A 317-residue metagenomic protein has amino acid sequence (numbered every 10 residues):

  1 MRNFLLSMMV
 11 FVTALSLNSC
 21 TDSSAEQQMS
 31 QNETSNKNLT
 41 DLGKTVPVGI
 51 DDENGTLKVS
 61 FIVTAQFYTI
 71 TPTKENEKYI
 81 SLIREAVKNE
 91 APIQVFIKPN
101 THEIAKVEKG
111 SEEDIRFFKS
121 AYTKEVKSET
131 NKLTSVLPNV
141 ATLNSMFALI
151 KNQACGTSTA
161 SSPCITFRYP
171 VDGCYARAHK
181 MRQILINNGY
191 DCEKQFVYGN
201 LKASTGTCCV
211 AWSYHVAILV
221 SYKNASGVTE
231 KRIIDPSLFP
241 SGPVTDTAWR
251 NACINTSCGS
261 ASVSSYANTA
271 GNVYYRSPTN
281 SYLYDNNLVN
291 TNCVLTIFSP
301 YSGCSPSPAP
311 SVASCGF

Functional and structural regions predicted by a protein language model:
L15-S19: C-terminal motif of bacterial Sec signal peptides marking the signal peptidase cleavage site
T21-S23: Bacterial signal peptide processing site
A25-F61: Structural detector for short beta-strands of small beta-barrel domains
N76-F96: Short nucleic-acid-contacting surface segments enriched for D/E, G, S/T with interspersed K/R
F96-V126: OB-fold/S1-family single-stranded nucleic acid-binding modules
K119-G173: Secondary-structure boundary elements
P163-Y198, I218: Cysteine-centered nucleophilic/redox motifs
T207-F317: His-Asp-centered catalytic microenvironments across diverse enzyme cores, prominently the transglutaminase-like
